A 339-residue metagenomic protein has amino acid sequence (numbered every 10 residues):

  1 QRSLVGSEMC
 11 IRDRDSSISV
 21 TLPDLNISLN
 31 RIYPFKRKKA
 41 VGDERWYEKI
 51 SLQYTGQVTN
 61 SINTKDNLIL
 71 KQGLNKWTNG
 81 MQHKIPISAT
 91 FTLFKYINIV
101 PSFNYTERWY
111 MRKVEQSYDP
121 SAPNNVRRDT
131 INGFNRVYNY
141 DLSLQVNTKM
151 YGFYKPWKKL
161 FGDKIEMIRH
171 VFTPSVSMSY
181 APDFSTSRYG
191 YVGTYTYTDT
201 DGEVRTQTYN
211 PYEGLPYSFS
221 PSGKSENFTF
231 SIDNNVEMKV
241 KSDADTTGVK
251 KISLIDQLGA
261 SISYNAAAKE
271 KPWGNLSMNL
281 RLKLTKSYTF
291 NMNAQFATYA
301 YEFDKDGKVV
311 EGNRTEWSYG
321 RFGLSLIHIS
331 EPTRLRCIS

Functional and structural regions predicted by a protein language model:
R2: Cationic, low-complexity basic patches in intrinsically disordered or flexible, solvent-exposed regions
S7-S330, R334: Outer-membrane beta-barrel proteins and related beta-barrel translocases across Gram-negative bacteria
